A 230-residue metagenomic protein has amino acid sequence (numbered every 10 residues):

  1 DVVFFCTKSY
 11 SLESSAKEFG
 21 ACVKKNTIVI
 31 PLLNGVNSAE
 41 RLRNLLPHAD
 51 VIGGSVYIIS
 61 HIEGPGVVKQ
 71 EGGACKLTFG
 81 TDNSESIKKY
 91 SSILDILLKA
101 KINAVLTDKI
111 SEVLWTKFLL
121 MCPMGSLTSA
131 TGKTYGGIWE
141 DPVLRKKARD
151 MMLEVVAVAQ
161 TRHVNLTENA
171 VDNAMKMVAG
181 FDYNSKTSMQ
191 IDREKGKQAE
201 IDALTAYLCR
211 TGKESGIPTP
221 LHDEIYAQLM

Functional and structural regions predicted by a protein language model:
D1-V67: Rossmann-like NAD(P)(H) cofactor-binding subdomain of soluble oxidoreductases
S9-Y10, V36, S84, K109 (+1 more regions): Short, surface-exposed acidic/glycine-rich loop or hinge patches that mediate macromolecular interfaces
E13, V36-A39, I87, V113 (+1 more regions): Loop/helix-junction capping segments adjacent to catalytic residues or to phosphate/diphosphate-binding pockets
A21-C22, L45-I52, P65-N169: Internal alpha-helical scaffold of NAD(P)-dependent oxidoreductase catalytic cores
K88, L98-K99, R149-M230: NAD(P)-dependent Rossmann-like dehydrogenase/reductase catalytic/cofactor-binding core
